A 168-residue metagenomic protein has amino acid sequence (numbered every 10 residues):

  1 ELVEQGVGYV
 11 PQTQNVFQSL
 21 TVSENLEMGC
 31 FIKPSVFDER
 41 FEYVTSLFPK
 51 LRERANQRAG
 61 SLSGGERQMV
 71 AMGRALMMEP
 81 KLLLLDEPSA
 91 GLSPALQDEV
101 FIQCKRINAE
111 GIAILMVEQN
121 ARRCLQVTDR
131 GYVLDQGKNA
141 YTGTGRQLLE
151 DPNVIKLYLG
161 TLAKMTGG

Functional and structural regions predicted by a protein language model:
E1, V22-E39, L47-R52, L159-L162: ABC-type ATPase nucleotide-binding domains, specifically the catalytic core motifs of the NBD
E1-Q14, Q18, F37, F41 (+2 more regions): ABC ATPase NBD coupling module
L20, L62, A75-L76: ABC ATPase signature
R58-L62, E66: Conserved ABC ATPase signature
M77-K81: A short, proline-enriched helix->beta-strand linker immediately N-terminal to the Walker B motif in ABC-type P-loop
L83-E87: Catalytic Walker B motif of ABC-type/P-loop ATPase nucleotide-binding domains
Q97-E110: Helical segment within the ABC ATPase nucleotide-binding domain
